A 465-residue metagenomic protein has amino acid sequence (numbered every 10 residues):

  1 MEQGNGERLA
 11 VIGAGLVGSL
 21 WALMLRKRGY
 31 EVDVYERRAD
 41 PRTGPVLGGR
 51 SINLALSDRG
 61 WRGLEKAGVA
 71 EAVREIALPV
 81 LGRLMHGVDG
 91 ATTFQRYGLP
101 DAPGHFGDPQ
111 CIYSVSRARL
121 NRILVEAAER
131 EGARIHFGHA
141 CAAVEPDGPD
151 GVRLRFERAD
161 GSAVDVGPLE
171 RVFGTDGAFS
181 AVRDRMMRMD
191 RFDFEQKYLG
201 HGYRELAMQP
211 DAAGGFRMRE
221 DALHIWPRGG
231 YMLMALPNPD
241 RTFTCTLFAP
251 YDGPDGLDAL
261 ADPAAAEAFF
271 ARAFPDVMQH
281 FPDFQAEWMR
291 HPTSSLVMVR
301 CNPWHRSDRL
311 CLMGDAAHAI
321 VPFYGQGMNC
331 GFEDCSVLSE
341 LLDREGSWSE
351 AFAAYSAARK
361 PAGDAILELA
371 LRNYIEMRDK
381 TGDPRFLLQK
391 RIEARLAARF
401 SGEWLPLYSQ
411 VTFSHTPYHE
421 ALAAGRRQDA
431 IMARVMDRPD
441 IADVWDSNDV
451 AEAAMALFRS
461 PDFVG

Functional and structural regions predicted by a protein language model:
E2-E7, E340-G465: C-terminal helical "tail/cap" subdomain of flavin- and related membrane-associated enzymes
L9, V32, R134, V166 (+2 more regions): Hydrophobic "anchor" residues on beta-strands that sit immediately upstream of conserved functional sites
V11-K27, F173-G174, L206, P292-G382 (+1 more regions): Conserved mid-domain beta->alpha element of the FAD-binding
V17, D40, F179: Conserved Rossmann-like nucleotide-cofactor binding loop
R26-G49: Glycine-rich FAD pyrophosphate-binding loop
Y30, V69, A133: Short phosphate-binding/catalytic loops that engage adenosine nucleotides
G44-A127: Active-site-adjacent segment of FAD-dependent monooxygenases/related oxidoreductases
E126, A133, H139-A143, G148-L296 (+1 more regions): Conserved FAD-binding catalytic core of PHBH/FMO-like flavoproteins
